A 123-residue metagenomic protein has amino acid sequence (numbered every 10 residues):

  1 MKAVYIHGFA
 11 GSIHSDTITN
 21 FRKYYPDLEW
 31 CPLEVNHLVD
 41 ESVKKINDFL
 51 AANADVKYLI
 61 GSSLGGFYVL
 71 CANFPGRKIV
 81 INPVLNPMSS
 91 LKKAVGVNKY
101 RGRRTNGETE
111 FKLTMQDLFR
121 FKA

Functional and structural regions predicted by a protein language model:
M1-A54: Active-site catalytic motif of lipid deacylating hydrolases and related acyltransferases
A10, L64, L85: Short, glycine/serine-rich, charged loops/turns that create anion-binding and catalytic segments at active sites
S15-D16, Y68-C71, S89-S90: Short glycine-/acidic-enriched loop or helix-start segments at secondary-structure transitions that form or flank
I18-F21, I46, N73-G76, K93-G96: Short, glycine/charged-enriched secondary-structure capping and boundary segments
L50-D55, C71-F74, A123: Flexible, charged surface loops at secondary-structure boundaries
L59-L70: Gly/Ala-rich beta-loop-alpha elbow adjacent to hydrolase catalytic centers
G76-A123: The alpha/beta-hydrolase serine catalytic core
